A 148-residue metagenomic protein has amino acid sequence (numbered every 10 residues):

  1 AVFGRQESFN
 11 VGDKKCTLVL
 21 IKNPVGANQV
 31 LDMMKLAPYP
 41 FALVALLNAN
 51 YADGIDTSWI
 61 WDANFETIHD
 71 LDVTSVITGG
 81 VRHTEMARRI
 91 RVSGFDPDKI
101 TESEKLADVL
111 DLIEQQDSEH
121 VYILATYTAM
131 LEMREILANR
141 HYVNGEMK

Functional and structural regions predicted by a protein language model:
V2-K148: ATP-dependent carboxylate-amine ligase
